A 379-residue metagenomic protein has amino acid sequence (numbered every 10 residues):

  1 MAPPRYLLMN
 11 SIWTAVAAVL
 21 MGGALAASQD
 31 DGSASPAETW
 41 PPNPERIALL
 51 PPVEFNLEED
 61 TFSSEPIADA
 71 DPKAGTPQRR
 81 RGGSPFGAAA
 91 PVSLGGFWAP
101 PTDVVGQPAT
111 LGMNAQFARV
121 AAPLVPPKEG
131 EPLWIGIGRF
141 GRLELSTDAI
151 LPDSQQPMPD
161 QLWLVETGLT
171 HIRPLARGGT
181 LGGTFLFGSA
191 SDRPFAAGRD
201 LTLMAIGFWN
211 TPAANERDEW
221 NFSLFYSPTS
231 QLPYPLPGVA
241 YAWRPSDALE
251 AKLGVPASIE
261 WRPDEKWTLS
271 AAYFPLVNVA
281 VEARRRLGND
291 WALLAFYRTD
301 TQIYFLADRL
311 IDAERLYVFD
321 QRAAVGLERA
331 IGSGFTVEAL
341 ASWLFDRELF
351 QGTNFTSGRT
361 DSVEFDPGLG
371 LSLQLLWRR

Functional and structural regions predicted by a protein language model:
A2-Q29: Sec-dependent N-terminal signal peptides
P36-A213, R217, I303, I311-A324 (+1 more regions): Transmembrane beta-barrel domains of bacterial outer-membrane proteins
L94-W98, L181-S191, R217-P228, P237-P275 (+1 more regions): Transmembrane beta-strand segments that form the barrel wall of outer-membrane beta-barrel proteins
F97-P101, R139-L145, G188-D192, S227-Q231 (+5 more regions): Structural signature of outer-membrane beta-barrel domains
A122-P126, H171-R173, G207-A213, Y226 (+8 more regions): Residue-level signature of outer-membrane beta-barrel architecture
P127-I135, A176-G182, N215-F222, D247-A251 (+4 more regions): Repeated loop/turn-to-beta-strand initiation elements of outer-membrane beta-barrel proteins
G238-A242, V325-F335, A341, S362-R379: Outer-membrane beta-barrel "beta-signal"
S258-E260, K266-F274, A280-R359: Outer membrane beta-barrel transmembrane domains
